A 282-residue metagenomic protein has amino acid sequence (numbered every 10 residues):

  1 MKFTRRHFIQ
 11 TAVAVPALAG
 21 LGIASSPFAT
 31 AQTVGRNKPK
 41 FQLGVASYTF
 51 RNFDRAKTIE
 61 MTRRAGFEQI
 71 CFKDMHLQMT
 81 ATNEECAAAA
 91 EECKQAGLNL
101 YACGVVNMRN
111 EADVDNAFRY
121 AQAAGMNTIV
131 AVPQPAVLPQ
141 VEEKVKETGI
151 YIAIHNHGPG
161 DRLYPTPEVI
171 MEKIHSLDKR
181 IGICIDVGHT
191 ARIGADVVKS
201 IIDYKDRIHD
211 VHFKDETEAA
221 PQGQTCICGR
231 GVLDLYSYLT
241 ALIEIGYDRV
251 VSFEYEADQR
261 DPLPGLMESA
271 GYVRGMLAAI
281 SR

Functional and structural regions predicted by a protein language model:
K2-Q42, N52-A65, P167, M171-I185 (+1 more regions): Histidine-acidic metal/acid-base catalytic patches
A17-G20, G35, A56-I59, H76 (+5 more regions): Active-site acidic/histidine proton-transfer and metal-coordination neighborhood in alpha/beta enzyme cores
F41-A46, I70-F72, L100-V105, I129-A131 (+4 more regions): Hydrophobic faces of well-ordered beta-strands that scaffold small-molecule active sites in alpha/beta enzyme cores
S47-T49, D74, G104, P135 (+2 more regions): A mature extracytoplasmic/lumenal domain signature
T62-I70, I150: Conserved long hydrophobic alpha-helices within structured protein cores
C71-A88: Glycine-rich, proline-tolerant flexible connector loops at the mouths of alpha/beta enzymes
M79, L138, A220: Short glycine-rich, flexible loops that bind phosphorylated cofactors or substrates
